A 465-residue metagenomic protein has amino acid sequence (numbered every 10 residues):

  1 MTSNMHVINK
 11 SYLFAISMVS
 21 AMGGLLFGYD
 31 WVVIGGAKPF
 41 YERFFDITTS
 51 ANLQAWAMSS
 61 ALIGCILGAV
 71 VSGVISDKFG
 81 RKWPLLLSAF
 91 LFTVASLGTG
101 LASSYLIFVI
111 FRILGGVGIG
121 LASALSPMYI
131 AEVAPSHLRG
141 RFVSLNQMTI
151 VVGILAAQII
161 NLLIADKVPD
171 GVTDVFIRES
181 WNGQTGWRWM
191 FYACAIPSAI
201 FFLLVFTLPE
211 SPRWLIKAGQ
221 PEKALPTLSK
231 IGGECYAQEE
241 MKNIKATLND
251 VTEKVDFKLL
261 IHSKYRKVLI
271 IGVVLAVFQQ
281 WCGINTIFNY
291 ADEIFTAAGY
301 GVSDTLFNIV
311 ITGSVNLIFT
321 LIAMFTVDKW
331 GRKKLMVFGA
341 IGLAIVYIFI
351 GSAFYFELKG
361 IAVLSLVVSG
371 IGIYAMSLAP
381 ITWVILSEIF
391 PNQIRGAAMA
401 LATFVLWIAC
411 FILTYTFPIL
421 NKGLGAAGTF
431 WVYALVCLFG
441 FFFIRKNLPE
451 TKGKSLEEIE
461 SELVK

Functional and structural regions predicted by a protein language model:
M1-K223, S229, N249-K465: Alpha-helical transmembrane bundle of multi-pass membrane proteins
E234-E239, S461-K465: Short arginine-rich
A237-L248: Short, well-structured alpha-helical segments
